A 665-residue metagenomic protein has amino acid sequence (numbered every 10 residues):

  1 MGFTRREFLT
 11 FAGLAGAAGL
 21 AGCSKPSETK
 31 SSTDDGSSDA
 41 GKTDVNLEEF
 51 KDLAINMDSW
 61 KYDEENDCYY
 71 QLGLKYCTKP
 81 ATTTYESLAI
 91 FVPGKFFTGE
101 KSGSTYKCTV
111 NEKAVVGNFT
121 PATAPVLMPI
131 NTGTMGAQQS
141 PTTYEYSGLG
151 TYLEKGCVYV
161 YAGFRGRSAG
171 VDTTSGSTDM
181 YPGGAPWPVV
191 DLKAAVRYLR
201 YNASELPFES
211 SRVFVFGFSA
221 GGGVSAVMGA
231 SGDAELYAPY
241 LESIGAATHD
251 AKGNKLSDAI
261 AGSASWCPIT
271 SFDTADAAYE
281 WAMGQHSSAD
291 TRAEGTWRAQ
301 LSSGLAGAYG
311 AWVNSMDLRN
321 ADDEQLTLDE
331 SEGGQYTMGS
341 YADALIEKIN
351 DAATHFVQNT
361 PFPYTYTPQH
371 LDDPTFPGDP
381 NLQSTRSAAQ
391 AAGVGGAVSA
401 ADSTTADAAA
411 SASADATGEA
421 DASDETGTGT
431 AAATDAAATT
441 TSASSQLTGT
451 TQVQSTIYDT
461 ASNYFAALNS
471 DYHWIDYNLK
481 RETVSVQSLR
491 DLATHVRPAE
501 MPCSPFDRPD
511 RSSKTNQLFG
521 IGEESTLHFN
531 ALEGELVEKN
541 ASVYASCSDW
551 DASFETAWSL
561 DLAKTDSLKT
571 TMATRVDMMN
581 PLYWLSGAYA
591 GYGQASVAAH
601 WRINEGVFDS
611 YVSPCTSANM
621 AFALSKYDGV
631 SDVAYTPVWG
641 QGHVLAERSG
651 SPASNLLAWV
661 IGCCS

Functional and structural regions predicted by a protein language model:
G2, E7-P26: N-terminal export signals
D34-T123: Catalytic-loop region of hydrolases
A122-T132: Short beta-strand element of the alpha/beta-hydrolase
I130-W187, S231: Cap/lid segment of the alpha/beta-hydrolase catalytic domain
Y181-S204: Alpha/beta-hydrolase active-site loop
Y201-Y279: Primarily recognizes the serine-hydrolase "nucleophile elbow" in alpha/beta-hydrolase and SGNH/GDSL folds
E280-A321, S596, D609-D632: Active-site-adjacent alpha-helix of alpha/beta-hydrolase-fold enzymes
P377-C664: C-terminal subdomain of alpha/beta-hydrolase-fold enzymes, centered on the catalytic histidine and its supporting
